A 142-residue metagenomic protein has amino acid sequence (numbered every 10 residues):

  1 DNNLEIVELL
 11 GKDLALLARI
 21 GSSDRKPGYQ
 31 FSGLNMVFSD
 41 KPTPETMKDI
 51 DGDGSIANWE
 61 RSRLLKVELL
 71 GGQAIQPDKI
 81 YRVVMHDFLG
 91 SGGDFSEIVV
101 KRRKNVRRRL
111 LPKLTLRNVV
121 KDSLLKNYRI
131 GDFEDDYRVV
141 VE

Functional and structural regions predicted by a protein language model:
D1-E142: Catalytic centers of hydrolytic enzymes
